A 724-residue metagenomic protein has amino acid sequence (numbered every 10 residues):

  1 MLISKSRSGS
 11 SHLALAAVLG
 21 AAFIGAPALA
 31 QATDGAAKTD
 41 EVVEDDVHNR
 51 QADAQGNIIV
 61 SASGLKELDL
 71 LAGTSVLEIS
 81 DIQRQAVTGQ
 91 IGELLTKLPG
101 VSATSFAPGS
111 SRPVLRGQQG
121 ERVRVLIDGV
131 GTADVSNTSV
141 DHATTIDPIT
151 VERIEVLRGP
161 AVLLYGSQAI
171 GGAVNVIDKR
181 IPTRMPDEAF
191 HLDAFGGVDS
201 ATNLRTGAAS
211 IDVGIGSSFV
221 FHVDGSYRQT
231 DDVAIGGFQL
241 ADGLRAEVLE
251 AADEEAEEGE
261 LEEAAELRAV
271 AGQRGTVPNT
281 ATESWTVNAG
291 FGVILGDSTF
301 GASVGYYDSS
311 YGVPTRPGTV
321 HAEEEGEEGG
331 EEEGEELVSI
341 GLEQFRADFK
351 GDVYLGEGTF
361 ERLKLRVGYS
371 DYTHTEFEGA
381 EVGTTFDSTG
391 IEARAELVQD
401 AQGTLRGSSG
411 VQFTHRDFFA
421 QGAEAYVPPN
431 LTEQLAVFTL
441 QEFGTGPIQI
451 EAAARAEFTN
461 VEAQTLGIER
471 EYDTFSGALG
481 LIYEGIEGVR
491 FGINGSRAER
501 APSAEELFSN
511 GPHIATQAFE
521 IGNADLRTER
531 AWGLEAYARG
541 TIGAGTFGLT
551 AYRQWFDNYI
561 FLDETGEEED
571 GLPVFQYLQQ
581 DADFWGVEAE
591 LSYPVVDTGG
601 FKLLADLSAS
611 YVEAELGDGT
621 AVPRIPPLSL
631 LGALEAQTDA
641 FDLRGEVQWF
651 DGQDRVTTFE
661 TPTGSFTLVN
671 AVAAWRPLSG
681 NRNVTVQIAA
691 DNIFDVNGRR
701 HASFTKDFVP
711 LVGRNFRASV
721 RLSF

Functional and structural regions predicted by a protein language model:
A54-V87, I91, G120: N-terminal periplasmic "start-of-domain" segments of outer-membrane beta-barrel proteins
G131-P160: Short acidic/polar hinge/loop motifs at secondary-structure boundaries that mediate gating or recognition
T150-E152, R158, L163-V248, T282-W285: Outer-membrane beta-barrel translocator/receptor signature
T202-Q229, A241-Y311, G341-G356, F360 (+3 more regions): Transmembrane beta-barrel wall of Gram-negative outer-membrane proteins
P278-S284, S298-L363, Y369-E392, A423-E424 (+2 more regions): Flexible loop and strand-edge segments within Gram-negative outer membrane beta-barrel domains
G390-L397, A436, N523-R527, G533 (+3 more regions): Outer membrane beta-barrel strand-and-loop segments of large Gram-negative receptors, especially TonB-dependent
L405-G407, G548-F556, P573-R655, N697: Gram-negative outer-membrane beta-barrel transporters
E499, Y552, D557, W675-F724: C-terminal beta-signal and adjacent terminal beta-strands/loops of Gram-negative outer-membrane beta-barrel proteins
